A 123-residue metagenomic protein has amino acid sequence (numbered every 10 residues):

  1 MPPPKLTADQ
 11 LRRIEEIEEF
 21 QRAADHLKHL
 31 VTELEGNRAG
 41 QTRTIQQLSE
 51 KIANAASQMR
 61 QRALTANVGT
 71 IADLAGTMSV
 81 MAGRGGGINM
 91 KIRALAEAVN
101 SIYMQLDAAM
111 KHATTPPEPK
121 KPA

Functional and structural regions predicted by a protein language model:
M1-N37, I88-A123: Amphipathic, coiled-coil-like alpha-helical segments
T7, T32, T42-T44, T65 (+3 more regions): Residue-identity detector for threonine
E16, Q41-L48, L64-I71, G87-K91 (+1 more regions): Residue-level recognition of alpha-helical structural elements
H26-N54, R60: A contiguous binding-surface segment within folded domains or other stable secondary-structure elements
E35-A39, R60, N67, S79 (+3 more regions): A structural signal for long alpha-helical coiled-coils and helix-turn connectors that form the cytosolic signaling
Q46-G83: Extended, amphipathic alpha-helices with heptad-repeat/coiled-coil or helix-bundle character that serve as
